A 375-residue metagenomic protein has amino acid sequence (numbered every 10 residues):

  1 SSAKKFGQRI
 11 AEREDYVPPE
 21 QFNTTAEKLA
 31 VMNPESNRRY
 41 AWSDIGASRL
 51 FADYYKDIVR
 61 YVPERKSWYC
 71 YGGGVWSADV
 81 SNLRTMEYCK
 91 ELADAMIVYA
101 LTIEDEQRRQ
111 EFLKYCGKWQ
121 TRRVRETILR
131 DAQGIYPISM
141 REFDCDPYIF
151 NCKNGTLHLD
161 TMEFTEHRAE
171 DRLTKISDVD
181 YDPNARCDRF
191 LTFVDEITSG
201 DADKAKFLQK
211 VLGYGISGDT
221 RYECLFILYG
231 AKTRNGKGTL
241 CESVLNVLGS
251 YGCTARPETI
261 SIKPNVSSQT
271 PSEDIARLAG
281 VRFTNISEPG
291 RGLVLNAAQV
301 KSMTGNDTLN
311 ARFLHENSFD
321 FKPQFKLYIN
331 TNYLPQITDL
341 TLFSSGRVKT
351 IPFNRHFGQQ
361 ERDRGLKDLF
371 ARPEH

Functional and structural regions predicted by a protein language model:
S2-V31: Basic, alpha-helical nucleic-acid-binding regions used in initiation and control of genome expression
K28-V179: Intein modules and their embedded homing endonuclease domains
V59-R84, R108-F112, F143-D144, T156-G280 (+1 more regions): P-loop NTPase catalytic core of nucleic-acid-dependent motor ATPases
T156, G290-R291, N332-Q336, N354-Q359: Conserved nucleotide-binding/hydrolysis micro-motifs of P-loop NTPases
P257-P271, A298-S318, E361-A371: Substrate-gripping "pore-loop 1 plus following alpha2 helix"
D274-G280, R312-N330: AAA+/SF3 P-loop NTPase mechanochemical coupling elements
G280-N306, F319, I337-S344: Conserved AAA+/SF3 P-loop NTPase catalytic/coupling segment centered on the Walker-B
D320-Q324, L340-H375: Phosphate-sensing "switch" segment of ASCE/P-loop ATPases
